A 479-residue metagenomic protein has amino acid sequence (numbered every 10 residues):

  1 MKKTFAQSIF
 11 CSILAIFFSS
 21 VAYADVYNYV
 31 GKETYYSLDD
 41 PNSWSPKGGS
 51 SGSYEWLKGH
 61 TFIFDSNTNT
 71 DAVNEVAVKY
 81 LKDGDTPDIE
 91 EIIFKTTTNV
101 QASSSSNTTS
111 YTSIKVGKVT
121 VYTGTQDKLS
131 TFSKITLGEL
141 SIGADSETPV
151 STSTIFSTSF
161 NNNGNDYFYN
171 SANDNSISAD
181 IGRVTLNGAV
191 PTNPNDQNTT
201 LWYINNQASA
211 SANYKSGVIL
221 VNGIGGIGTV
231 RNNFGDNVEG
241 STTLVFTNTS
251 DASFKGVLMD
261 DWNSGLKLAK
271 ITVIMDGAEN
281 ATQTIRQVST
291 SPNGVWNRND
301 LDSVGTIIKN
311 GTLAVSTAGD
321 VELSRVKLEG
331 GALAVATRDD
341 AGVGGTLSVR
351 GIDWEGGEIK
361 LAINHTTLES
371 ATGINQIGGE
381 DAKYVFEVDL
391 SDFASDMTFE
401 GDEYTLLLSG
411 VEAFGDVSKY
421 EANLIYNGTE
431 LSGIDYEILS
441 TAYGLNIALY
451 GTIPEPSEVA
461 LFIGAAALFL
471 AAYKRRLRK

Functional and structural regions predicted by a protein language model:
M1-F10, Y473: Bacterial N-terminal signal peptides that target proteins for export
F10-S19: Bacterial N-terminal signal peptides
V21-L129, K134, S171, S176 (+2 more regions): Solvent-exposed adhesion/ligand-recognition segments of exported proteins
Y27-T34, L38-D40, T98-L186, V190 (+3 more regions): Extracellular repeat-rich scaffold modules on cell surfaces
V76-V78, T200-S216, V335-R338, L361: Short aromatic-glycine motifs in intrinsically disordered, low-complexity regions
K215, N222-G225, T243, T337 (+1 more regions): Extracellular, surface-exposed repeat/solenoid domains
E455-Y473: A short, hydrophobic C-terminal helix/tail in secreted or cell-surface proteins
R476-K479: Short, charged juxtamembrane terminal tails flanking transmembrane helices
